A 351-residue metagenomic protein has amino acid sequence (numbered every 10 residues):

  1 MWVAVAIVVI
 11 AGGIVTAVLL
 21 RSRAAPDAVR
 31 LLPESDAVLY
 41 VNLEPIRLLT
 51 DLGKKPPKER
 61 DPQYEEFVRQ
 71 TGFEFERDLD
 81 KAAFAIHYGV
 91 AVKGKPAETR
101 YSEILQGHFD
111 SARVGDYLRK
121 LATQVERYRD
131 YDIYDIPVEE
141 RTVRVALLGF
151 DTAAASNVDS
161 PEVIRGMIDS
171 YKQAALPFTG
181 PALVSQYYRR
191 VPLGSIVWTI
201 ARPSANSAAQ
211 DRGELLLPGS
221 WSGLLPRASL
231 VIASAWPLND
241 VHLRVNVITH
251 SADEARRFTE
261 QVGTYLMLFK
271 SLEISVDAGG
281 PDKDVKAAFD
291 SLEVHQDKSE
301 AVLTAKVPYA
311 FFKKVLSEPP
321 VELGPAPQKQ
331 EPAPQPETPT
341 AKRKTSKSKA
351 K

Functional and structural regions predicted by a protein language model:
W2-A17: Hydrophobic membrane-insertion alpha-helices, especially the h-region of bacterial N-terminal signal peptides
L19-E126, D130, V143: Long, low-complexity, Ser/Thr/Gly/Pro-rich intrinsically disordered segments that act as flexible linkers and assembly
V29-L32, V90-T99, V138-F150, A235-N239 (+1 more regions): Short, low-complexity cationic-aromatic patches
A37-L39, E103-L105, S229-V231, N239-V247 (+2 more regions): One face of beta-strands
A37-V41, E103, R144-N157, L303: Short hydrophobic-aromatic micro-motifs
I46-A82, V125-N239, E254-A255, L268 (+3 more regions): An internal, short helix-loop-strand segment that often contains or flanks glycine-aspartate motifs
G115-Y117, V241-L243, R257, K270-S271: Beta-strand-dominated lipid-handling architectures at cellular/organellar boundaries
D253-P308, K314, P320-L323, S346-S348: C-terminal soluble interaction/assembly domains
